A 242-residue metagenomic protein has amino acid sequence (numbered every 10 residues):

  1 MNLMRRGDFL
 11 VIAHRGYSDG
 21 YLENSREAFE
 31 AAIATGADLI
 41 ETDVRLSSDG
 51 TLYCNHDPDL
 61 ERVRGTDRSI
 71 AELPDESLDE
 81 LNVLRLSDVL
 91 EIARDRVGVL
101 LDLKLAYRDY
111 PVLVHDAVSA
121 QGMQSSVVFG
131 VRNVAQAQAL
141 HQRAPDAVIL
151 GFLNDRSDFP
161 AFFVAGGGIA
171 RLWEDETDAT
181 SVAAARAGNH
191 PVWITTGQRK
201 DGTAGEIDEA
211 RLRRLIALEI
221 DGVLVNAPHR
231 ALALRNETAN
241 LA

Functional and structural regions predicted by a protein language model:
M1-A242: Phosphate-group recognition and catalysis centered on beta-loop-alpha active-site segments
